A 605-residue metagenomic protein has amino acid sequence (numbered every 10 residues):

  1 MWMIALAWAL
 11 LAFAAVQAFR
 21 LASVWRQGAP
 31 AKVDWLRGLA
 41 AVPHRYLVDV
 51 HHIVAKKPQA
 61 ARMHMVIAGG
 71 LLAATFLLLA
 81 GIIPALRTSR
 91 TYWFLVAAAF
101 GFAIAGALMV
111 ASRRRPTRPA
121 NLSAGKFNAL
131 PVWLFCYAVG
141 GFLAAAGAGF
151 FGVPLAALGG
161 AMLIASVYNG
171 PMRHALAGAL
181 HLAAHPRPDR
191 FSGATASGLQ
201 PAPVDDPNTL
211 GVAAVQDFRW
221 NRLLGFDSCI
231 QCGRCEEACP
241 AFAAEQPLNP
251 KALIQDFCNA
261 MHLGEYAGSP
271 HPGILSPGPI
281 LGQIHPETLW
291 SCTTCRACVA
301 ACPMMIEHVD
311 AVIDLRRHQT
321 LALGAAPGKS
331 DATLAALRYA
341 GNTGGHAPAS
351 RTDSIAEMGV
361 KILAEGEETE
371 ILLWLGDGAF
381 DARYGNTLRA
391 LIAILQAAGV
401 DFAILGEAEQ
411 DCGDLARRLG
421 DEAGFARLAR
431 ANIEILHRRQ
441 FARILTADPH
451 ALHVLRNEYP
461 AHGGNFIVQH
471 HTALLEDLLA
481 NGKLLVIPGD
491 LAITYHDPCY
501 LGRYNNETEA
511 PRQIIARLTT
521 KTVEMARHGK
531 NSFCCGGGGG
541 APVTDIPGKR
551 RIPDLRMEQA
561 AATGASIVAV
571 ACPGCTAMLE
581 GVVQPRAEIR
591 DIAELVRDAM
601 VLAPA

Functional and structural regions predicted by a protein language model:
W2-M109, D217-W220, F226, K251-I254 (+1 more regions): Iron-sulfur-cluster electron-transfer modules
A15-V33, M109-K126, G147-F151, A165-T195 (+2 more regions): Juxtamembrane/interface segments at transmembrane-helix termini
V54-A61, T88-L95, P116-C136, A179: Membrane-interface segments at loop-to-transmembrane junctions
I83-R87, V139-V153, S166: Transmembrane helix-loop junctions at the membrane interface of multipass transporters and ion channels
F102-G106, N128-A145, V153-A161: Hydrophobic membrane-spanning alpha-helices of multi-pass integral membrane proteins
Y137-G149, A179-L180, A184-A213, D217-F218 (+1 more regions): Iron-sulfur cluster-binding electron-transfer modules in prokaryotic oxidoreductases
A165-L289: Ferredoxin-type iron-sulfur electron-transfer modules and their immediate structural context
C232-C235, C295-C298, G536-A541: Cysteine-cluster motifs in flexible loop/terminal segments that predominantly coordinate metals
